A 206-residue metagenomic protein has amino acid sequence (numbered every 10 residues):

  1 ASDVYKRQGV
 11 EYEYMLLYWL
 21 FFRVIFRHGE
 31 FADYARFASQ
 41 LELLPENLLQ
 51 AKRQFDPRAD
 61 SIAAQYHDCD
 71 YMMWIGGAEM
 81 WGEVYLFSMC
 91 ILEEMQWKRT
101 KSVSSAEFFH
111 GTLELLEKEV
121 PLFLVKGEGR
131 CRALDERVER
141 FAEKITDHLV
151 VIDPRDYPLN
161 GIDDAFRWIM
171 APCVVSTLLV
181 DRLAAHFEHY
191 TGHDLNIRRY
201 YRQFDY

Functional and structural regions predicted by a protein language model:
A1-Y5: Short, small-residue-biased leader/transition segments that mark boundaries at the very start of proteins
K6-M15, G111-T112, A133-E136, L159-I162: Short, charged, surface-exposed secondary-structure boundary motifs
K6-R7, V120-E128, W168-L179: A polyampholytic, Gly/Pro-enriched intrinsically disordered region
K6-V103, H193-Y206: Active-site phosphate/pyrophosphate-binding segments
V10-W19, L116-K118, I162-A171: Short, surface-exposed amphipathic charged segments that create phosphate/polyanion-binding patches used for binding
G76, L124-K126, D153: Short beta-strand/turn micro-motifs composed of small residues that flank or help shape donor/cofactor-binding pockets
G82-L149: Internal helical hairpin/lid segments
V138-Y206: Phosphate-moiety recognition in structured ligand-binding domains
